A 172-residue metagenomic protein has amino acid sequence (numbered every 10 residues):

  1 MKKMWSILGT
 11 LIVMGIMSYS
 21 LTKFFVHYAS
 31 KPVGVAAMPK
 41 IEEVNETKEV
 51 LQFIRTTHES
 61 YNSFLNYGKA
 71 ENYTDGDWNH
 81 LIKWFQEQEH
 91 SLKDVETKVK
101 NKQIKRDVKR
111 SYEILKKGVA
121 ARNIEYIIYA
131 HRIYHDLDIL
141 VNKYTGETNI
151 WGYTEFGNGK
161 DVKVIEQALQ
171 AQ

Functional and structural regions predicted by a protein language model:
M1-M4: Positively charged n-region of N-terminal signal peptides that target proteins for export
I7-T22: Hydrophobic membrane-insertion alpha-helices, especially the h-region of bacterial N-terminal signal peptides
F25-I41: Ser/Thr/Pro/Gly-rich low-complexity linker/stalk segments immediately outside membranes or between
P39-A120, Y126-Q170: Alpha-helical segments in soluble extracytoplasmic regions
